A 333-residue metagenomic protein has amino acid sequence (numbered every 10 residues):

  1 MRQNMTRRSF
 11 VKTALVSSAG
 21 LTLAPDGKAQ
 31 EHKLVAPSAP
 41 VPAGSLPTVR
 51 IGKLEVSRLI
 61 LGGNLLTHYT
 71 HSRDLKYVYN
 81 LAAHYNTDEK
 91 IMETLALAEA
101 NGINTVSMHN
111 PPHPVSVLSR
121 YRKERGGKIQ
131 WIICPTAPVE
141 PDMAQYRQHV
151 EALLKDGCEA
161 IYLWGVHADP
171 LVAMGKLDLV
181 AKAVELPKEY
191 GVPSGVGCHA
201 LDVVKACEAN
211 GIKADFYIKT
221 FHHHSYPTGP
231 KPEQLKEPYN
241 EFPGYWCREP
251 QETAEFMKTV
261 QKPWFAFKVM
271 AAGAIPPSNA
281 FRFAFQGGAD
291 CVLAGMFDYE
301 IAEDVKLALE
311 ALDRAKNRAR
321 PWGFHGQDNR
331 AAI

Functional and structural regions predicted by a protein language model:
M1-N4, S9-E31: N-terminal export signals
P25-I60: C-terminal segment of N-terminal export signals and the immediately downstream linker at the start of the mature
L61, S194, W264: Conserved, mostly hydrophobic/aromatic
P112-E124, Y146, D169-A183, P250-Q251 (+1 more regions): Active-site-adjacent beta->alpha loops and helix N-cap segments on the catalytic face of soluble alpha/beta enzymes
A137-I218, Y245, T259-V260, M270: Glycine/proline-rich, positively charged, aromatic-decorated active-site loop/lid region on the catalytic face
G197-R282: Catalytic alpha/beta core domains of metabolic enzymes, predominantly
H223, G287-I301: Glycine-rich phosphate-binding active-site loops on the catalytic face of alpha/beta enzymes
I301-W322: C-terminal helical cap(s) of enzyme catalytic domains, especially alpha/beta-barrels
